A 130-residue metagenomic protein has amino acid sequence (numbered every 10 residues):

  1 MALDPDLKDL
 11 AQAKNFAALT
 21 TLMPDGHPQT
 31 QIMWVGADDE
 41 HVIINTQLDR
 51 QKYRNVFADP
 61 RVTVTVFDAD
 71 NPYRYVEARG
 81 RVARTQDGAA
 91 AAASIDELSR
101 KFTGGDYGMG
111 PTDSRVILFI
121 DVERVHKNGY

Functional and structural regions predicted by a protein language model:
M1-A17: Extreme N-terminal tail/first-helix region
A2, R74-Y130: Charged, gly/pro-rich active-site loop segments
N15-Q47, V62-V66, V76-E77: Short beta-strand segments
L22-M23, T65-A69, G105-D113: A short, aromatic/hydrophobic, helix- or strand-capping loop or linear motif that either lines the entrance/gate
R50-K52, N71: Short, surface-exposed beta-strand-loop junctions and turns on beta-sheet-rich folds
D59: Ligand-binding loop in jelly-roll beta-barrel domains
